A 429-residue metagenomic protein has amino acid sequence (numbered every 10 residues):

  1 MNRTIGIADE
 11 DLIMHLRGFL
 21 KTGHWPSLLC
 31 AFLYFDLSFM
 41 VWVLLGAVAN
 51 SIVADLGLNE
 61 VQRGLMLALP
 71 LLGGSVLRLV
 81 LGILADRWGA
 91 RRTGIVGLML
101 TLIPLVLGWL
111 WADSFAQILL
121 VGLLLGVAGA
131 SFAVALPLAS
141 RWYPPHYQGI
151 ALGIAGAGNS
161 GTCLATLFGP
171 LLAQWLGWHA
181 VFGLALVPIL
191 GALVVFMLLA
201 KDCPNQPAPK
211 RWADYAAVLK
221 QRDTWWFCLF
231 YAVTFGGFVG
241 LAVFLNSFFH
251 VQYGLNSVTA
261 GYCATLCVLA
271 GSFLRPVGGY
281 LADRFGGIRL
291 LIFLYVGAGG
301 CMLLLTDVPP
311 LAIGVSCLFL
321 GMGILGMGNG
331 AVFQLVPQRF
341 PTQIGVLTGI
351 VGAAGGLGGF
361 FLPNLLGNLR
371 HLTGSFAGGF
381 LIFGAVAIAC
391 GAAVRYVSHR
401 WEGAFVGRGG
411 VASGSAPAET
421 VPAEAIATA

Functional and structural regions predicted by a protein language model:
V43, L71-L79, A130, T162-L164 (+3 more regions): Residue-level signature of mid-helix packing/kink "hotspots" within the transmembrane helices of 12-pass Major
L45-A49, R222-F273: Extracytoplasmic gate region of multi-pass secondary transporters
V76-S114, A282: Conserved MFS/SLC helix-loop-helix module at the cytosolic interface between two early adjacent transmembrane helices
V121-G158: Cytoplasmic helix-loop-helix junction between adjacent transmembrane helices in 12-TM secondary transporters
Y147-L167, G352-L362: Glycine-rich segments within core transmembrane alpha-helices of 12-TM secondary carriers
I154-L198: Helix-loop-helix hairpin linking two adjacent transmembrane segments in secondary transporters
A180-M197, G378-Y396: Symmetry-related core transmembrane helices of the 12-TM Major Facilitator Superfamily/SLC fold
F285-V332: C-terminal transmembrane helical hairpin of 12-TM major facilitator-type secondary transporters
